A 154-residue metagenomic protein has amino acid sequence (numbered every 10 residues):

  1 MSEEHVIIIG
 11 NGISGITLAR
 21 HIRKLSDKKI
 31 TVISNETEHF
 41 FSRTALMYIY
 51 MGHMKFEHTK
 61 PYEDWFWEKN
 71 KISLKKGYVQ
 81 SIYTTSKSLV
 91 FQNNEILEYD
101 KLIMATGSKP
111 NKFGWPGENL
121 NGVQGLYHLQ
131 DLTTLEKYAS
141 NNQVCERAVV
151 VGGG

Functional and structural regions predicted by a protein language model:
M1-I7, W65-V149: FAD-binding core/adjacent interface of flavoenzyme oxidoreductases
S2-S73: Beta1-alpha1 glycine-rich phosphate/pyrophosphate-binding loop at the start of Rossmann-like nucleotide-binding domains
G10-I13, Y127, V151-G154: Glycine-rich Rossmann-fold phosphate-binding loop(s) that bind the pyrophosphate of adenine dinucleotide cofactors
N11, N35-E36, G77, T106-G107 (+1 more regions): Fold-independent oxyanion-binding glycine-rich loops and adjacent beta-strand/coil segments at enzyme active sites
I13-I16, S108, E118, G154: Gly/Ser/Thr-rich helix-start
R20-L25, H39-F40, S86-E95, G152-G153: Short, mixed-charge, low-aromatic patches
